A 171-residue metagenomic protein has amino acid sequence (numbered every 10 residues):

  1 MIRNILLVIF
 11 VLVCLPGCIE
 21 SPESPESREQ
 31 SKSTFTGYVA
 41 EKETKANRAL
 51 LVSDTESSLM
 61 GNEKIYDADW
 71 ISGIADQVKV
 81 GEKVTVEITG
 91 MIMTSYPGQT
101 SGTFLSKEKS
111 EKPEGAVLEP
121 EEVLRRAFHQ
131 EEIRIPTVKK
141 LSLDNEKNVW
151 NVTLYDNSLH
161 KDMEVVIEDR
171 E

Functional and structural regions predicted by a protein language model:
M1-I5: Positively charged n-region of N-terminal signal peptides that target proteins for export
V13-G17: C-terminal motif of bacterial Sec signal peptides marking the signal peptidase cleavage site
I19-T44, D76-E171: Short, flexible, surface-exposed loop segments at domain boundaries
T44-D54: Short aromatic-glycine-enriched beta-strand elements
R48-L50, M60, M163: Generic domain-boundary/flexible-linker signal
S53-G61, E108: Short solvent-exposed strand/turn elements
L59-Q77: Beta-strand/loop nucleic-acid-binding surfaces
